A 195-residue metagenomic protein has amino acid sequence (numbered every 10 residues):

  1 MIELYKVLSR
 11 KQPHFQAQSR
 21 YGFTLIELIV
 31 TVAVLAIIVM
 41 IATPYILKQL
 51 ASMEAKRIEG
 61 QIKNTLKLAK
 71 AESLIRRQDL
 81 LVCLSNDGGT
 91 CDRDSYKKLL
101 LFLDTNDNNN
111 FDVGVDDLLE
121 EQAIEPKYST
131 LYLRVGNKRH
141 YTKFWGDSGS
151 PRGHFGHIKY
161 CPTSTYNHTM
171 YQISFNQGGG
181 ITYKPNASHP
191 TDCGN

Functional and structural regions predicted by a protein language model:
I2-P13, I41-G60, K67, A71 (+3 more regions): N-terminal helix-rich module
I29-Y45: Alpha-helical hydrophobic helix detector
